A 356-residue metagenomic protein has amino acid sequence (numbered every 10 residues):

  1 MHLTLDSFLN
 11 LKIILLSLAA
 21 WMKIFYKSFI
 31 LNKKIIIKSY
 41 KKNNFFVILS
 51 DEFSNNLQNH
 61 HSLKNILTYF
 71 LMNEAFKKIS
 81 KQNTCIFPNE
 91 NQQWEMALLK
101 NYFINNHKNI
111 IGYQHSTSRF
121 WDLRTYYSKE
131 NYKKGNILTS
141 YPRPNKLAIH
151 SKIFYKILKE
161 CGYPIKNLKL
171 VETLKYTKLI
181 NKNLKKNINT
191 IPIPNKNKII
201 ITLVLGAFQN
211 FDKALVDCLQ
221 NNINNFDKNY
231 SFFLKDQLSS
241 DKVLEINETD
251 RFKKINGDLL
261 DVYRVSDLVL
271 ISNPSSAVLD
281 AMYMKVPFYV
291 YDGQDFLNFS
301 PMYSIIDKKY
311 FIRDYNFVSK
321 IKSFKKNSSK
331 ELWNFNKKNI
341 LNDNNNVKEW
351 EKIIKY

Functional and structural regions predicted by a protein language model:
M1-Y356: Catalytic-core helical/loop segments in enzymes performing group transfer/polymerization on anionic/lipid-linked
